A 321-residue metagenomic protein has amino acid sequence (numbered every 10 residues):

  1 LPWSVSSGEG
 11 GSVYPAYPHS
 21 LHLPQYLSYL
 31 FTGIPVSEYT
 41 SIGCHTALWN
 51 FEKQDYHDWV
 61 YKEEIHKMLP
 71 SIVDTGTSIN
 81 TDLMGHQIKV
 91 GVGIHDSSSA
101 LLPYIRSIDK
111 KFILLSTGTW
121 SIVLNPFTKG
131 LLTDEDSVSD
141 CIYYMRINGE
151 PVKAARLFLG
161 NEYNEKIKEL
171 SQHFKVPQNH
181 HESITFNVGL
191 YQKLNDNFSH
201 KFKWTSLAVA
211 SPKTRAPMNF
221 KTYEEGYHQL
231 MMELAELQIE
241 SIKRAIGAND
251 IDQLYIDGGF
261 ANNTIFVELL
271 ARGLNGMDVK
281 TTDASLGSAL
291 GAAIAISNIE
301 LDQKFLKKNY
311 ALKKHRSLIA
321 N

Functional and structural regions predicted by a protein language model:
L1: Active-site phosphate-binding/coordination module
S4-Y17, H22, Y29-I34, A47-K62 (+3 more regions): Active-site core segments that coordinate phosphate-bearing ligands/cofactors across diverse enzyme families
S37-G43: Nucleotide/phosphate-binding loop and acidic/charged catalytic motifs in nucleotide-binding or -utilizing enzymes
D58-T77: A conserved helix-loop-beta module that forms one wall/lid of the active-site cleft in ATP-utilizing catalytic domains
L69-V73, G91, D252: A short, local hydrophobic-aromatic micro-motif
L254-I256: Buried hydrophobic side chains on well-structured beta-strands
G259: Glycine-rich Rossmann-fold phosphate-binding loop(s) that bind the pyrophosphate of adenine dinucleotide cofactors
